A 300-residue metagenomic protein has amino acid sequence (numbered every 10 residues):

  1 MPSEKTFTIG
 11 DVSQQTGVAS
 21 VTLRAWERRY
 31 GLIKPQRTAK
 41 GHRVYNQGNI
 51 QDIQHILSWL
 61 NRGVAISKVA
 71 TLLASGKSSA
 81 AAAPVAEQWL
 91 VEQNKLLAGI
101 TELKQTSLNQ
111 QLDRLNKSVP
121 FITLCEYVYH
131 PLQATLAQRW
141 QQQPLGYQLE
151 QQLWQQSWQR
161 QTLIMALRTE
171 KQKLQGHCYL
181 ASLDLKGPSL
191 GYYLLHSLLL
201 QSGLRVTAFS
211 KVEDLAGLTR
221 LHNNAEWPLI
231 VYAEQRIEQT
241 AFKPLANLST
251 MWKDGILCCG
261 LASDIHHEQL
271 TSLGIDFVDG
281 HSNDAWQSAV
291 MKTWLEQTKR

Functional and structural regions predicted by a protein language model:
M1-S3, I33-Q36, K173-G176, A225: A short alpha-helix capping/helix-coil boundary motif
P2-T22: Polyanion-binding surface elements
F7-I9, A39-G41, A81, Y179-S182 (+1 more regions): A short, structure-level motif marking secondary-structure boundaries and short turns
D11, A25, S197: Surface-exposed charge patches
V12-S13, R43-N46, D184-L185, A208: A generic secondary-structure micro-motif detector that highlights 1-2 residue hydrophobic/ambivalent hotspots embedded
Q15, S20-R24, G31-R168: Long amphipathic alpha-helical segments
Q159-R300: C-terminal regulatory/effector modules of DNA-binding transcriptional regulators
